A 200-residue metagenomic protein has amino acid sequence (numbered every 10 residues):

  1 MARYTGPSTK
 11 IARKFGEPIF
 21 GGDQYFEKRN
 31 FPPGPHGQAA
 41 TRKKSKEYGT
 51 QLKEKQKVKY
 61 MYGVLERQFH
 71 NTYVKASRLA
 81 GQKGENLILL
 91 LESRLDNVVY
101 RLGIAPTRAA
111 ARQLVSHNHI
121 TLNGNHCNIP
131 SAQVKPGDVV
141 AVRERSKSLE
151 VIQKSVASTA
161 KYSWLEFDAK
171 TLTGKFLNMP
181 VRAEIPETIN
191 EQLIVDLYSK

Functional and structural regions predicted by a protein language model:
M1-L102, I129-K200: Ferredoxin-like alpha/beta domains used as RNA- or RNAP-binding modules
A105-R108: Beta-rich strand-turn-strand
L114-V115, V134: Short, well-ordered loop/turn sites that connect or cap secondary structure elements
N118-L122, H126-N128: Glycine- and Gly-Pro-enriched alpha-helical subdomains that act as flexible, kink-prone "lid/hinge" or packing modules
